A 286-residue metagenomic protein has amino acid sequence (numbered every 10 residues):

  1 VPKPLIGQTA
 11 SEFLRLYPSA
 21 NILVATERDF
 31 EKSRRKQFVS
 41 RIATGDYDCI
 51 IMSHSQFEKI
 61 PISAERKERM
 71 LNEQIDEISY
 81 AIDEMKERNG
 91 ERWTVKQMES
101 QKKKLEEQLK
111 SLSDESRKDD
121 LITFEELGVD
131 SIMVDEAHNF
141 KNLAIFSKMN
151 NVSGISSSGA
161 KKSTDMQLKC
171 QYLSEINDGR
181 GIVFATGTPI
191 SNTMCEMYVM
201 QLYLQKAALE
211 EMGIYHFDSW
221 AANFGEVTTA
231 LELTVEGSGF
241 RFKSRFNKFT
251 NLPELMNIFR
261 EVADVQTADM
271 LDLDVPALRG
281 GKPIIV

Functional and structural regions predicted by a protein language model:
V1-L16, I22, D29, R34 (+2 more regions): Conserved Walker A/P-loop ATP-binding site and its immediately adjacent core in helicase/helicase-like ATPase domains
L14-Y17, R66-M70, K148-G154, V199-Y203: Glycine-rich, phosphate-binding/catalytic loops in enzymes
Y17-P18, A263: A broad structural signal for alpha-helix termini and local helix breaks/kinks
L23-A25, V286: General small-molecule cofactor/ligand-binding pocket signal
D29-K32, S157-T164: Conserved phosphate-coordination/catalytic loops
R35-I82, W93-K96, S100-S131, N139-K141 (+3 more regions): Inter-lobe coupling linker of SF2 helicases/translocases
E87-E91: Short, Lys/Glu-rich amphipathic helical modules
